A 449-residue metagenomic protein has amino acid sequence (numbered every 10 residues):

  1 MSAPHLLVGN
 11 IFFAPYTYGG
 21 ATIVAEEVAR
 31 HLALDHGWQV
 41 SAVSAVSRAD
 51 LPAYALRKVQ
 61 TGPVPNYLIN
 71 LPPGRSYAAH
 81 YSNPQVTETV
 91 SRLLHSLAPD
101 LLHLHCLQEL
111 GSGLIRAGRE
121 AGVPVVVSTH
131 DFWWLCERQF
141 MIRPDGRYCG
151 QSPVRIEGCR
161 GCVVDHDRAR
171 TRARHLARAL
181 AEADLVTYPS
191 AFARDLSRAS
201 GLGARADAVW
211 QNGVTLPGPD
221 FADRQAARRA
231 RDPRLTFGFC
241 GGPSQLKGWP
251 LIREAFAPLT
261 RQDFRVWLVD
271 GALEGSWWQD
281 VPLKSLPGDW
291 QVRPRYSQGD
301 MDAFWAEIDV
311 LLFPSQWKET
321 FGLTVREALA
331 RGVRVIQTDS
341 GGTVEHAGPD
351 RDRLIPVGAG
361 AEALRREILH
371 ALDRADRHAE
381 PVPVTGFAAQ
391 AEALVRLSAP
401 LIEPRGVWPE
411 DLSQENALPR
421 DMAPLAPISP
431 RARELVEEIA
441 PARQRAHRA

Functional and structural regions predicted by a protein language model:
M1-A55, A121, A257-T260: N-terminal subdomain of nucleotide-sugar transferases
L7, T187, R228-K247, R253-F256: Conserved donor-binding/catalytic core segment of Leloir-type glycosyltransferases
V163-A206, L216: A short, active-site helix/loop in glycosyltransferases that binds the activated sugar's phosphate group
C240, R265-Q279: Glycosyltransferase donor-sugar binding loop
W278-G299: Nucleotide-activated donor-binding/catalytic signature segment of Leloir-type glycosyltransferases, i.e., the conserved
V310, R334-Q337: Short hydrophobic beta-strand element within catalytic cores of glycosyltransferases and related nucleotide-activated
P349, R353-E362, L369-A375: Conserved acidic donor-binding segment of nucleotide-sugar-dependent glycosyltransferases
D373-P424: A charged, aromatic-enriched C-terminal amphipathic alpha-helix characteristic of glycosyltransferases across folds
